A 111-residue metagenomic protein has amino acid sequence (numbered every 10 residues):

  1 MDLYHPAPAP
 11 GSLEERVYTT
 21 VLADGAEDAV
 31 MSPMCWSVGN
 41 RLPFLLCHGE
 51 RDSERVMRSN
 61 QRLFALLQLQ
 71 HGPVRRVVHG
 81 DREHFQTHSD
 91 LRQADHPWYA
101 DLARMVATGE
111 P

Functional and structural regions predicted by a protein language model:
M1-P111: Alpha/beta-hydrolase superfamily serine-hydrolase fold, recognizing
